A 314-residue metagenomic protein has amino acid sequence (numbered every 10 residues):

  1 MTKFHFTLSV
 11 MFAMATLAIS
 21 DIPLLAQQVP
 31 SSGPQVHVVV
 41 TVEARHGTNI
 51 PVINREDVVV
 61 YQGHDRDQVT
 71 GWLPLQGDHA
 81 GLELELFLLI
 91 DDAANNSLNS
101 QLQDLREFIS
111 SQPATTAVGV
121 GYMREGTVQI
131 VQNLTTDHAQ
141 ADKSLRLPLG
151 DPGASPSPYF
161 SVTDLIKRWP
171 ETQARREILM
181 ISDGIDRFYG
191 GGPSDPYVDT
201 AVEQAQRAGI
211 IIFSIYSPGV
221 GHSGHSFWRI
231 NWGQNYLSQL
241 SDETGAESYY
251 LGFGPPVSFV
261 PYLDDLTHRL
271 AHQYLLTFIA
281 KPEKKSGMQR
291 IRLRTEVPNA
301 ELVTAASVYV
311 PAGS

Functional and structural regions predicted by a protein language model:
M1-F6: Positively charged n-region of N-terminal signal peptides that target proteins for export
T7-D21: Bacterial N-terminal signal peptides
L25-S314: Scaffold/interface architecture of coatomer-like assemblies
